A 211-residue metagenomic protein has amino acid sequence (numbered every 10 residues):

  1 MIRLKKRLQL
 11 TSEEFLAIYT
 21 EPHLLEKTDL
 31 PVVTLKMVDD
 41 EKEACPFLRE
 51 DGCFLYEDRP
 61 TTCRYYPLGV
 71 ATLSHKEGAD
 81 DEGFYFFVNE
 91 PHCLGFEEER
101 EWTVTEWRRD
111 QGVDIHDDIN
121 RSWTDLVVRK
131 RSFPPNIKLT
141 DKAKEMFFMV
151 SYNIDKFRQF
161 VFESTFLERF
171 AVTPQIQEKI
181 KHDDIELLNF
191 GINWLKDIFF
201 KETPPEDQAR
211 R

Functional and structural regions predicted by a protein language model:
I2-R211: Short loop/turn segments that flank or connect secondary-structure elements
